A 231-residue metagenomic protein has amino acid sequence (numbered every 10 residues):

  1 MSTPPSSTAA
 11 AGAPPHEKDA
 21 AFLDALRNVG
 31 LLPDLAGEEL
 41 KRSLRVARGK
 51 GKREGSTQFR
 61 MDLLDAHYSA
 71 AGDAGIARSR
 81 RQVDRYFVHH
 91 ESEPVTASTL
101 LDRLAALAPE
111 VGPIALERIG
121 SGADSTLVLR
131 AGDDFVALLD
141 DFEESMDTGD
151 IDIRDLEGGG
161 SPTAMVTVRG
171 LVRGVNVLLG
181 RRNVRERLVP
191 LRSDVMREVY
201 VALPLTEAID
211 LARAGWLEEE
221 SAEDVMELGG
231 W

Functional and structural regions predicted by a protein language model:
S2-W231: Contiguous interface-forming segments/domains that mediate binding rather than catalysis
